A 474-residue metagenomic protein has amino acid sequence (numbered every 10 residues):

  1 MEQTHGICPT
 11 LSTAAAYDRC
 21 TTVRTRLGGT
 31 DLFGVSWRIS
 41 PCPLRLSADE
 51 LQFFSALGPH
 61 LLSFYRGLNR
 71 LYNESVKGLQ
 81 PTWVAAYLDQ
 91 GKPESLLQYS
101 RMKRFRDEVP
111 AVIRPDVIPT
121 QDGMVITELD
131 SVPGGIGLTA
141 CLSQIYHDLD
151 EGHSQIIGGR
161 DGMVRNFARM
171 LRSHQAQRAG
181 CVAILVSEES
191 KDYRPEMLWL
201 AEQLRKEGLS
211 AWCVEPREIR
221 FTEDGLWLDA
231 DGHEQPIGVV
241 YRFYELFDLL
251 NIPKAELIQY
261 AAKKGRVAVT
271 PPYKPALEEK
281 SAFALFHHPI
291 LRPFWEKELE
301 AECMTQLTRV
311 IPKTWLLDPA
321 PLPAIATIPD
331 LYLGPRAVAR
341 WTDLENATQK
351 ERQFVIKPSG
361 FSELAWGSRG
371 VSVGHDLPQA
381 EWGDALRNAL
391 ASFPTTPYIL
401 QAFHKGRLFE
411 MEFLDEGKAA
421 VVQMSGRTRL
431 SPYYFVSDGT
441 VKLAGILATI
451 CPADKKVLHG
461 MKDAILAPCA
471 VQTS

Functional and structural regions predicted by a protein language model:
M1-S474: Preference for protein termini
